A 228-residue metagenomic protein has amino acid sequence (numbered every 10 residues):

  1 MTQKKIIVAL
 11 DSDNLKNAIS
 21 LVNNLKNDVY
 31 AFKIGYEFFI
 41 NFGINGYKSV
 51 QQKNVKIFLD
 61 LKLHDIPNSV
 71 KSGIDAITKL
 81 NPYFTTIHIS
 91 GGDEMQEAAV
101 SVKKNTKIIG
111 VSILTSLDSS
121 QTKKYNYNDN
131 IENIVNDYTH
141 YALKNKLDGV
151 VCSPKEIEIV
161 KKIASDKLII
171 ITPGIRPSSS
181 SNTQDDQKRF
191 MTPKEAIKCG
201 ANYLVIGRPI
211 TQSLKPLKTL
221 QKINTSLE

Functional and structural regions predicted by a protein language model:
T2-Q3, D65, S69-G73, T78-I157 (+2 more regions): Conserved anion-binding
I7, K33, F58, Y83-T86 (+3 more regions): Conserved beta-strand positions in the central sheet of alpha/beta enzyme cores
V8, F32, K62, T85 (+5 more regions): Conserved, mostly hydrophobic/aromatic
V22, Y47, I74, Q96 (+4 more regions): Generic hydrophobic/aromatic pocket-lining and core-packing "Φ" positions
N27, L80, N145, C199-G200: Structural motif
V29-F84: Metabolite-binding pocket within alpha/beta catalytic cores that recognizes anionic/polar moieties
Q96-V102, I197, I210-E228: C-terminal helical cap(s) of enzyme catalytic domains, especially alpha/beta-barrels
P173-R189, N202, I206: Catalytic-face loop-and-helix region of soluble metabolic enzyme cores
